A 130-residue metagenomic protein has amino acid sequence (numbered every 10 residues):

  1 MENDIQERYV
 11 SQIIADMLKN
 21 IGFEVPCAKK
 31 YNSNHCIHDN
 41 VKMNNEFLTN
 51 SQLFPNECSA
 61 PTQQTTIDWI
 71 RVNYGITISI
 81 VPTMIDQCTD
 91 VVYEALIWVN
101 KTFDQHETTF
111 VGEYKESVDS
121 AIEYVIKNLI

Functional and structural regions predicted by a protein language model:
E2-H38: Extreme N-terminal leader/activation tails
Q6-V10, Q105, Y114: Catalytic phosphate/metal-binding cores of nucleic-acid and nucleotide-processing enzymes, i.e., regions that mediate
N20, E24, H38-V111: N-terminal segment of the canonical double-stranded RNA-binding domain
E107-I130: Ampiphathic alpha-helical segments that act as solvent-exposed interaction surfaces
